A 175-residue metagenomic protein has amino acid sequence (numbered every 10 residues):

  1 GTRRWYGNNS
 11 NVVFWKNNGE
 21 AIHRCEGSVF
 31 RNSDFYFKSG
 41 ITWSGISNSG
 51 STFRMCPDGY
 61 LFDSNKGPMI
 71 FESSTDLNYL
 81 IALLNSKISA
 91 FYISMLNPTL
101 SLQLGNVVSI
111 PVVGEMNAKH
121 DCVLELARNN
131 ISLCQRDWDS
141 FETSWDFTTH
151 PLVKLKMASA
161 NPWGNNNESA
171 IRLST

Functional and structural regions predicted by a protein language model:
G1, E20-H23, N65-I70, N165-T175: Charged, low-complexity surface segments at secondary-structure and domain boundaries
G1-F62: Segments forming glycine/polar-rich beta-alpha architectures that bind adenosine-containing cofactors
Y6-N8, S94-M95, Q135-D137, E142: Short, solvent-exposed loop/turn and secondary-structure capping segments
N17-E20, N85, S89, R128 (+2 more regions): Generic surface-pattern signal
F30, T99-L100, A160: Hydrophobic alpha-helical segments
D34, S44-S109, M116-K119, L133: Basic, amphipathic alpha-helical recognition segments used for DNA target recognition
S109-T175: Non-catalytic DNA-recognition/assembly elements of restriction-modification systems
